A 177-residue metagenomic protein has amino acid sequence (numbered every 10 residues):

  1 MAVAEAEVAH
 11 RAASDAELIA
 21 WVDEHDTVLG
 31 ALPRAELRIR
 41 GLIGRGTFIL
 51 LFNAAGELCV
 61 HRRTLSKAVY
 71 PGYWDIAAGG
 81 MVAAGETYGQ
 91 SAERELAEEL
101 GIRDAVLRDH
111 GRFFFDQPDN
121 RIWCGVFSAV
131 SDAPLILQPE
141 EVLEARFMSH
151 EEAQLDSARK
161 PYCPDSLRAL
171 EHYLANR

Functional and structural regions predicted by a protein language model:
A2-A4, V28, P33-A35, A84 (+1 more regions): Nudix hydrolase/Nudix homology domain
A6-F48, A54: Acidic, metal-coordinating catalytic segment for phosphate/diphosphate chemistry, firing primarily on the Nudix
A13, D75-I76, L137-E141: Short glycine-enriched loop/turn motifs at secondary-structure junctions
R40-L42, V69-Y73, M148-S149: A short, polar/proline- and glycine-enriched secondary-structure boundary/capping micro-motif
G41, R45, L65, T87 (+2 more regions): Active-site segment of metal-dependent pyrophosphate-handling enzymes, primarily the Nudix hydrolase catalytic core
G46-A78: A glycine-rich, hydrophobic loop/mini-helix early in the fold
A78-E86: Active-site acidic-Proline motif in GNAT/NAT acetyltransferases
